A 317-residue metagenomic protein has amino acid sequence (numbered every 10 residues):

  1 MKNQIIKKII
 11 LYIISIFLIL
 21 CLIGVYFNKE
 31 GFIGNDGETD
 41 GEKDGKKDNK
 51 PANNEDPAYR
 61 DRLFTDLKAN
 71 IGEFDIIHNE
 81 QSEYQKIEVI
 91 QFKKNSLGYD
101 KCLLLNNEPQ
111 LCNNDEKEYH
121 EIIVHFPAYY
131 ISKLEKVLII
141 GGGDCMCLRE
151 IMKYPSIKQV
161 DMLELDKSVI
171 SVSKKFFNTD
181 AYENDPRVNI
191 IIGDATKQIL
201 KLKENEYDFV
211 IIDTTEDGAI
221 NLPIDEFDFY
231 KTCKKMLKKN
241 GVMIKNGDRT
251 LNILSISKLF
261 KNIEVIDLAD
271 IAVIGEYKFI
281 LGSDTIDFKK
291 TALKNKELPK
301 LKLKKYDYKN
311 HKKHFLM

Functional and structural regions predicted by a protein language model:
M1-N53, Y207: Intrinsically disordered, compositionally biased terminal peptides
P51-R62, S82, D100, D115-N246 (+2 more regions): The AdoMet/dcAdoMet-binding core of the Class I SAM-like
D56, R60-D75, N79-Q91, Y277-M317: SAM/dcSAM-binding transferase cores
K94-Y99: Short, solvent-exposed loop/turn segments that connect beta-strands within catalytic domains and beta-strand-rich
L105-N107: Short strand-turn-strand beta-turns centered on an Asx-Gly dipeptide
S255-K258: Acidic/histidine-enriched, beta-strand-rich ligand/metal-binding domains
N262-I271: Conserved S-adenosyl-L-methionine
